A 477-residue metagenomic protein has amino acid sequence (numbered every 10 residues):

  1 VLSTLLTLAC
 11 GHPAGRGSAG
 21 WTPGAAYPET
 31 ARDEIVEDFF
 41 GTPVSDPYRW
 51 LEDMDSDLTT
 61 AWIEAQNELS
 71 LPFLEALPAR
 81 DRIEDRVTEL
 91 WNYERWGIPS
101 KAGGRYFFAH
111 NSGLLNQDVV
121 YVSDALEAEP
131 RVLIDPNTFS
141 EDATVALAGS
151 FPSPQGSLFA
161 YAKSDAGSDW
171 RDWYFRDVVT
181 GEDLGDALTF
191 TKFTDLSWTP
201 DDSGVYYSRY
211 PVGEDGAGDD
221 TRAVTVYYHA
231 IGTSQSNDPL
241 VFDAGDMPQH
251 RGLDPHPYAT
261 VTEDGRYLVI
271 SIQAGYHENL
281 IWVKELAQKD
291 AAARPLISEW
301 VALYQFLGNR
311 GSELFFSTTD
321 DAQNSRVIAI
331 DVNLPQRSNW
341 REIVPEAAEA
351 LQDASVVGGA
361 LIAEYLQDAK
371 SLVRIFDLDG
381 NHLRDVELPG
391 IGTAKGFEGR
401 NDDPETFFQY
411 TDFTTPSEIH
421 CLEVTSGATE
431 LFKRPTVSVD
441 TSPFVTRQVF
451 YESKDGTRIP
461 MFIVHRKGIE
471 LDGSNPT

Functional and structural regions predicted by a protein language model:
V1-L5: Sec-dependent N-terminal signal peptides
L8-A9: C-terminal motif of bacterial Sec signal peptides marking the signal peptidase cleavage site
H12: Short, conserved catalytic or interaction motifs in soluble domains
S18-F40: Charged, compositionally biased N-terminal leader segments and the immediate start of the first structured element
E29, T42-W50, M54-V132, P136-P476: Peripheral, non-catalytic segments that deliver or gate enzyme domains
